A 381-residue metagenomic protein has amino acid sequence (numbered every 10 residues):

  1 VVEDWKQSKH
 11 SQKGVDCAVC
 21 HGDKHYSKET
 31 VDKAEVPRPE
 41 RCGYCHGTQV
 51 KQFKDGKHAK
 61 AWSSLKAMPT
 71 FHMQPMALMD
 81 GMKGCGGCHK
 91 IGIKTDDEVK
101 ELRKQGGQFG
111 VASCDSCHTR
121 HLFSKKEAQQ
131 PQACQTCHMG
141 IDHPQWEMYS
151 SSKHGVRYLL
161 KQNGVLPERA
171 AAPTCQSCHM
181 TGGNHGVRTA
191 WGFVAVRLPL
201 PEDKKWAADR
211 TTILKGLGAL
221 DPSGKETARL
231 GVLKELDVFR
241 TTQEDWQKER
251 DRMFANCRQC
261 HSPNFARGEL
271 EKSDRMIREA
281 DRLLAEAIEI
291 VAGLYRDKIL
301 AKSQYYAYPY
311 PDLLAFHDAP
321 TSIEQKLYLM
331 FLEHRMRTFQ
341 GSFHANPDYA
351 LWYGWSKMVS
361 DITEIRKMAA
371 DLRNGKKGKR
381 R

Functional and structural regions predicted by a protein language model:
V2-Q12, E29-M82, I91-K379: Primarily the internal scaffold of c-type cytochrome electron-transfer domains, especially repeated/multiheme c-type
C17-A18: Intrinsic low-complexity, intrinsically disordered regulatory regions enriched in Ser/Thr/Pro
G86: Active-site neighborhoods of enzyme catalytic cores
